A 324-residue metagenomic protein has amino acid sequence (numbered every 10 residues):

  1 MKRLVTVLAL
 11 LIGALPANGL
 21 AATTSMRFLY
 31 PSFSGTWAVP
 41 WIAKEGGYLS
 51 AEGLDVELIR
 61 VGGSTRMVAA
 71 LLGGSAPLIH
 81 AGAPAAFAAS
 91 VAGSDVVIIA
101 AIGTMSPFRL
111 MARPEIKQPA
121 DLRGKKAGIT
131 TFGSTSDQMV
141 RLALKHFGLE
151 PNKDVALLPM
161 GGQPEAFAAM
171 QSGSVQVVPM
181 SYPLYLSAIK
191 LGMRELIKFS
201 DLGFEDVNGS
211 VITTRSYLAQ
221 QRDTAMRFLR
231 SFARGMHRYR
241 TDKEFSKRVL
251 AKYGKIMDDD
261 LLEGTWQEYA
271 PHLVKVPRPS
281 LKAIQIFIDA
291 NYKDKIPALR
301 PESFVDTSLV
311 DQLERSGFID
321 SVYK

Functional and structural regions predicted by a protein language model:
L4-G13: Sec-dependent N-terminal signal peptides
L15-A21: Sec/Tat signal peptide C-region and signal peptidase I cleavage site
A22-N152, A156-G162, A166-S172, Q176-Y182 (+2 more regions): Short, glycine-/small- and polar/acidic-enriched structural segments that line small-molecule recognition paths
W41, F87, R141, L186-I189 (+2 more regions): Predominant activation on well-ordered alpha-helical scaffold segments within soluble catalytic domains
P84-A85, P164-G254: Pocket-lining segment of extracytoplasmic ligand-binding domains
A219-L299: Secondary-structure end/capping motifs
D289-K324: Conserved C-terminal helix/tail region of periplasmic/extracytoplasmic solute-binding proteins
